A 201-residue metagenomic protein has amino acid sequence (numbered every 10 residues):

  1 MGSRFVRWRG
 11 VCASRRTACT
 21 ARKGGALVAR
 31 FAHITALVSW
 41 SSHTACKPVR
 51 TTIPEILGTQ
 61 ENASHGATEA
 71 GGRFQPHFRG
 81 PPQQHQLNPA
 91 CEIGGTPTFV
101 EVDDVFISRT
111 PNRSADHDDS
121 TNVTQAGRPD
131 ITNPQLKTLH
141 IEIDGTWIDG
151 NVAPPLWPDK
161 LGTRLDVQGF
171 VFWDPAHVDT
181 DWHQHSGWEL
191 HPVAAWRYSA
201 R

Functional and structural regions predicted by a protein language model:
G2-R201: OB-fold and OB-like single-stranded nucleic-acid-recognition modules and their adjacent interaction interfaces
